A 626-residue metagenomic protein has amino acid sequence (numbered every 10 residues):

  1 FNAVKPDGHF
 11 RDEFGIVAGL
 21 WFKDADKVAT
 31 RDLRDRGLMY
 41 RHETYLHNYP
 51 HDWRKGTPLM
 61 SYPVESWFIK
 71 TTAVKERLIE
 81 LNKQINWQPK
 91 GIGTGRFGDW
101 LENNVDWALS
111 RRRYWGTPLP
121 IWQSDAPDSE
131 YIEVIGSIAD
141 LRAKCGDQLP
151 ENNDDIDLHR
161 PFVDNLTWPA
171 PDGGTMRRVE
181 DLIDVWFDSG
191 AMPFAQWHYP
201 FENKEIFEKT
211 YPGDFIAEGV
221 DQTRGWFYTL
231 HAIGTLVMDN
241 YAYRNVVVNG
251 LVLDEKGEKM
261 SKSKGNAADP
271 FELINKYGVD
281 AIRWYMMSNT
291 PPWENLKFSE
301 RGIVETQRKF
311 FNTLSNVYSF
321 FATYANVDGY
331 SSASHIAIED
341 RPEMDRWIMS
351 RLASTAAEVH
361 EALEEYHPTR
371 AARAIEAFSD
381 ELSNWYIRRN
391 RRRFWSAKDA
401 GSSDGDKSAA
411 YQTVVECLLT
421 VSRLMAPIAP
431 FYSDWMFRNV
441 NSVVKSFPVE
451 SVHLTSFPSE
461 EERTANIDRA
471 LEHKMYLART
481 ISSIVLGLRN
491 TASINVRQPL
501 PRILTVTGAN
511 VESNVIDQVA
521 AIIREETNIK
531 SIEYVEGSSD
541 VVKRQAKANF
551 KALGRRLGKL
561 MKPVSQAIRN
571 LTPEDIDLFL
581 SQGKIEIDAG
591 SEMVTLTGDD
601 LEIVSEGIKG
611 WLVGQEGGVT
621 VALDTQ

Functional and structural regions predicted by a protein language model:
F1, T30, T223-D239, S483-N490: Metal-dependent nuclease catalytic cores in nucleic-acid-processing enzymes, especially RNase H-like/related
N2-V17, W21-A29, L33-L78, L101-N104 (+5 more regions): N-terminal, positively charged nucleic-acid-binding surface of large information/translation enzymes
P6, T72-T94, K209-T210, A356-A357 (+1 more regions): Residues forming anionic-ligand binding surfaces in small-molecule and nucleic-acid pockets of primarily soluble enzymes
D12-F22, N86-F97, G213-T223: The substrate-binding groove and active-site-proximal loops of carbohydrate-active enzymes, especially glycoside
N86-G93, E294-I303: Short, solvent-exposed helix-loop connector elements
D99, N103-F187, A191, Y199 (+4 more regions): Feature 926 captures the class I aminoacyl-tRNA synthetase adenylation module centered on the KMSKS loop
E208-G219, A409, A465: Short, conserved non-catalytic motifs in the polymerase core
Y285-S288: Structured mid-domain segments that build the active-site/substrate or prosthetic-cofactor binding neighborhood
